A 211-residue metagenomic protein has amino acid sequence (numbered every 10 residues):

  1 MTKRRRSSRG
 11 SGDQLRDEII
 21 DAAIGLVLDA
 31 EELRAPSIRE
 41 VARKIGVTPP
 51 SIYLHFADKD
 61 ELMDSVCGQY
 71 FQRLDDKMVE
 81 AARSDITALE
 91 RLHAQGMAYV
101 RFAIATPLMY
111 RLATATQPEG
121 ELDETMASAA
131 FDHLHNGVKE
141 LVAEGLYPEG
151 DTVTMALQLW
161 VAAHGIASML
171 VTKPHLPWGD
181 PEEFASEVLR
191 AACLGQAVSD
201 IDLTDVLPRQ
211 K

Functional and structural regions predicted by a protein language model:
M1-Q14, G25, D200-K211: N-terminal intrinsically disordered/low-complexity leader segments
R6, G10, Q14, P36 (+7 more regions): Residues at secondary-structure transition points
Q14, E18-G25, K44, E61-A81 (+5 more regions): Alpha-helical structural segments
E18, D29-E61, S65: Helix-turn-helix
E18, E40, A94, A98 (+5 more regions): Amphipathic alpha-helical interaction segments
I24, L28, D75, V79 (+5 more regions): Short amphipathic alpha-helical interface segments enriched in basic and hydrophobic/aromatic residues, used as
V79-L108, L159, V206: Hydrophobic alpha-helical connector segments
A115, G120-E124, S128, V142-R190 (+1 more regions): Hydrophobic/aromatic-rich alpha-helical bundle segments in the mid-to-C-terminal region
